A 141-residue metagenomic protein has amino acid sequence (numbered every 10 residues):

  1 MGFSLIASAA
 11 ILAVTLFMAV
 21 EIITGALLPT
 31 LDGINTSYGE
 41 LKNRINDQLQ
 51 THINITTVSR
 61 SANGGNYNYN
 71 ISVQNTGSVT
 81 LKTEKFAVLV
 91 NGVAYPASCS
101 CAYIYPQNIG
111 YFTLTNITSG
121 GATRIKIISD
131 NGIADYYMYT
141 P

Functional and structural regions predicted by a protein language model:
A10-G39: C-terminal juxtamembrane segment of a hydrophobic transmembrane alpha-helix
P29-P141: N-terminal export/assembly leader peptides and their processing motifs that target proteins to secretory
